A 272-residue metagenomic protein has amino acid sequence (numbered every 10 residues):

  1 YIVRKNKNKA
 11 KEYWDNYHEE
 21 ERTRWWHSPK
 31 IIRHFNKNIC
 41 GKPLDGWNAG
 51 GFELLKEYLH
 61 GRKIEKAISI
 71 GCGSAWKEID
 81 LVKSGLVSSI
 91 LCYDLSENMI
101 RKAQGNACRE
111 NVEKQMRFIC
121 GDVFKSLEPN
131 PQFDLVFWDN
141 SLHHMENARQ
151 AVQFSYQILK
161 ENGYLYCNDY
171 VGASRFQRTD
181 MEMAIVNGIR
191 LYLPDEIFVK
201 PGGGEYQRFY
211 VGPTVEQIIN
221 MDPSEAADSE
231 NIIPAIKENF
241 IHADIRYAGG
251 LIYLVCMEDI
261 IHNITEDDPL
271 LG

Functional and structural regions predicted by a protein language model:
Y1-N36: N-terminal, positively charged/glycine-rich alpha-helical extensions of SAM-dependent methyltransferases
K30-I64: Conserved alpha-helix/loop element of class I SAM-dependent methyltransferases that forms part of the SAM/SAH-binding
S69-K125: Class I SAM-dependent methyltransferase SAM/SAH-binding core
L127-V136: A short acidic, Gly/Pro-enriched loop at the edge of an enzyme's catalytic core that lines a small-molecule cofactor
L135-D139, C167: A short beta-strand submotif of the Rossmann-like class I SAM-dependent methyltransferase core that lines
R149-Y164: A short glycine-rich, Lys/Arg-flanked "PGG" loop and its adjoining helix->strand segment in the class I
Y166-P201: Conserved class I S-adenosyl-L-methionine
I197-E266: Substrate-binding/catalytic lobe of Class I Rossmann-like enzymes that use SAM or dcSAM, i.e., the mid-to-C-terminal
